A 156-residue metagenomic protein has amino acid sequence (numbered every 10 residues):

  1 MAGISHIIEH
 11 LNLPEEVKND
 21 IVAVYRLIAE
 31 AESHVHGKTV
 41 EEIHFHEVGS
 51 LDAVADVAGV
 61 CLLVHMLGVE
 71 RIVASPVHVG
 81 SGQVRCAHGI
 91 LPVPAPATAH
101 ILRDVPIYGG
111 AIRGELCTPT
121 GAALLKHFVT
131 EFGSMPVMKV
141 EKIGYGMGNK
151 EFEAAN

Functional and structural regions predicted by a protein language model:
M1-A2, L67-V69: Polybasic, low-complexity association/targeting segments
M1-V35, A95, D104-I107, I112-A122 (+1 more regions): Glycine-rich nucleotide/cofactor/substrate-binding loop typically near the N-terminus or early in the first domain
S5, C61, A99: Short glycine-/small-residue-rich flexible loop motifs, especially phosphate/cofactor-binding loops
V17, G37, I43-E47, V73-P76 (+1 more regions): General beta-strand structural signal in soluble alpha/beta enzymes
S33, V40, A53: ATP-dependent carbohydrate kinase catalytic cores
V35, E47-S50, V57, G80 (+2 more regions): Short glycine/serine/threonine-biased micro-segments
F45-G68, E151: Conserved phosphate/anionic-ligand binding catalytic regions in large, soluble enzymes, centered on
V69-N156: Mobile "lid/hinge" segments at catalytic clefts and subdomain interfaces of large enzymes
